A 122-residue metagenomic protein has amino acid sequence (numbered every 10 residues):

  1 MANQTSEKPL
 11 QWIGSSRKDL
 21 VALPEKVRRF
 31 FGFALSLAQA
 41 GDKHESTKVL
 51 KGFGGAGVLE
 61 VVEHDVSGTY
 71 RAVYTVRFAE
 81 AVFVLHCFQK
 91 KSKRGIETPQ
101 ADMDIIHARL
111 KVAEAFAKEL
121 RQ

Functional and structural regions predicted by a protein language model:
M1-T69, F78-A79, K91-Q122: Basic, Lys/Arg-enriched alpha-helical interface segments
A72-Y74: Hydrophobic/aromatic beta-strand elements that line small-molecule binding cavities or substrate pockets in beta-rich
V76-V84: Active-site beta-strand-loop-beta-strand hairpin of nuclease catalytic cores that positions key catalytic residues
